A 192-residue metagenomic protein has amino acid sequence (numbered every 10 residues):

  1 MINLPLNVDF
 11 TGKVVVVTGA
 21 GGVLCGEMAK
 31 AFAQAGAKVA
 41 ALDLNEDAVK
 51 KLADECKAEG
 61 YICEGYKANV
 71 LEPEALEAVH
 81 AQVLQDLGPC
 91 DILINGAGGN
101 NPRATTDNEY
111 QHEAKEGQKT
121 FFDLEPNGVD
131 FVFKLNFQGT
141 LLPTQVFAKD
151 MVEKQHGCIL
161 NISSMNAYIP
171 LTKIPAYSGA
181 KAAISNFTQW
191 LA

Functional and structural regions predicted by a protein language model:
M1-V16, G117-L124: Flexible N-terminal pre-Rossmann segment of NAD(P)-dependent oxidoreductases
V8-A40: Canonical Rossmann dinucleotide-binding motif of NAD(H)/NADP(H)-dependent dehydrogenases/reductases, specifically
A37-L52: Conserved glycine-rich Rossmann-like NAD(P)H-binding loop of the short-chain dehydrogenase/reductase
E46-D47, K67-H80, P126: The beta1-alpha1 cofactor-binding region of Rossmann-like NAD(H)/NADP(H)-dependent oxidoreductases
E113-L141, H156, L160, I184: Catalytic Tyr-X3-Lys loop
T144, A180: Active-site helix of classical SDR
S164: Residue(s) in the substrate-gating loop at a strand-loop-helix junction that position the organic substrate next
P170-S178, W190: Active-site loop-to-helix junction immediately N-terminal to the catalytic Tyr of the SDR YXXXK motif in Rossmann-fold
